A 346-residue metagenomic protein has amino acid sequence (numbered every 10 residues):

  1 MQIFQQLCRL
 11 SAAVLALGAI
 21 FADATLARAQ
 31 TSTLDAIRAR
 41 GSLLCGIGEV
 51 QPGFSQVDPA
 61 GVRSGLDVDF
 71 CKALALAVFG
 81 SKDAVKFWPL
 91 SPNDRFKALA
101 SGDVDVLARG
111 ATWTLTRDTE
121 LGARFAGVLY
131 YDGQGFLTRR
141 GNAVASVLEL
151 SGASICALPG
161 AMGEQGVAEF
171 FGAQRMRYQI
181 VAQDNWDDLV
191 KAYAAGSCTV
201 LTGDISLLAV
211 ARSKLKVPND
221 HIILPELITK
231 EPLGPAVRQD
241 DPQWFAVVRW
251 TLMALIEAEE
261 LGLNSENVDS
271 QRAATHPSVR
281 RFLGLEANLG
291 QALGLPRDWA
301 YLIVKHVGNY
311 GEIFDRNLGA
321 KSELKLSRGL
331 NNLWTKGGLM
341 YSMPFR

Functional and structural regions predicted by a protein language model:
M1-V14: Bacterial N-terminal signal peptides that target proteins for export
L17-R28: C-terminal segment of classical bacterial N-terminal signal peptides
A29-R109, L293-W299, I303-H306, Y310 (+2 more regions): Extracytoplasmic small-molecule ligand-binding "clamshell" domains of the periplasmic binding protein/Venus flytrap
R38-A39, A75-G80, A100-V104, G141 (+6 more regions): Sec-exported extracytoplasmic/periplasmic mature domains
L44-G53, R63-V78, T112-W113, D132-D188: Bilobed "Venus flytrap"/periplasmic-binding protein-like clamshell domains and structurally analogous long
V68-K72, L76-V78, R140-V144, L148-E149 (+6 more regions): Extended ligand-binding regions for polar small-molecule ligands
K72, L76, G80, A84-E149 (+3 more regions): Acidic, polar ligand-binding/catalytic clefts
V85-K97, Q179-A192: Short helix-initiation/N-cap motifs at beta->coil->alpha
